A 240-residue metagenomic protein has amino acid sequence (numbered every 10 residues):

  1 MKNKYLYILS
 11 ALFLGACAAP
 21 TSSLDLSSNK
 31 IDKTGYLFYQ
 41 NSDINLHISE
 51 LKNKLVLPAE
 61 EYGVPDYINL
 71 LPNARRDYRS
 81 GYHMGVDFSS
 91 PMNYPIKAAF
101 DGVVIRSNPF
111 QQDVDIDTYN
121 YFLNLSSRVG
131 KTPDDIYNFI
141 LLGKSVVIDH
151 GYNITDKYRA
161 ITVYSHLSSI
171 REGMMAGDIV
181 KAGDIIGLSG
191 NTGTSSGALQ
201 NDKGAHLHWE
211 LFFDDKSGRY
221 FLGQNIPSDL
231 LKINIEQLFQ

Functional and structural regions predicted by a protein language model:
K2-S10: Sec-dependent signal peptide recognition, specifically the positively charged N-region followed immediately by
G15-A16: C-terminal motif of bacterial Sec signal peptides marking the signal peptidase cleavage site
P20-K144, G151-I154, A182, S195 (+1 more regions): Surface-exposed, glycine-biased beta-strand/turn segments
T21-K33, Q40, K157, E172-N191 (+1 more regions): Acidic, glycine-rich catalytic/binding loops that coordinate metals and/or anionic ligands
H83, H150, H166, H206-H208: Histidine-centered active-site/metal-ligand motif
D87, V147, V163-H166, L188: Conserved beta-strand positions that form and line the central face of beta-propeller blades
P91, K97-A98, H150, K157-G183: Short histidine-centered loop motifs in beta-beta connectors
R106, H166-S169, N191: A residue-level detector for short acidic-glycine micro-motifs
